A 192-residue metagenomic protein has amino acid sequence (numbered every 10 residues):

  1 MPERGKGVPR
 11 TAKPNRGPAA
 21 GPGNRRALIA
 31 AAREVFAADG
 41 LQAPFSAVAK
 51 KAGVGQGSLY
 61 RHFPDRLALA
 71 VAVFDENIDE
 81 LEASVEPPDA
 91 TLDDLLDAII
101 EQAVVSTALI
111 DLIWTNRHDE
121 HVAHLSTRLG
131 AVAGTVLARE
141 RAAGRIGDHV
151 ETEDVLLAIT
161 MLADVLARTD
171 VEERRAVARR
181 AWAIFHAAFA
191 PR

Functional and structural regions predicted by a protein language model:
M1-Q42, S46-K51, A68: Basic, helix-initiating cap at the start of DNA-binding domains
P2-K6, D89-R192: An extended, acidic
G23, A27-E34, K51, R61-P87 (+4 more regions): Alpha-helical structural segments
G40-L41, R61, G147: Helix-turn-helix/winged-helix DNA-binding modules
G57: Key DNA-contact positions within bacterial/archaeal DNA-binding proteins
